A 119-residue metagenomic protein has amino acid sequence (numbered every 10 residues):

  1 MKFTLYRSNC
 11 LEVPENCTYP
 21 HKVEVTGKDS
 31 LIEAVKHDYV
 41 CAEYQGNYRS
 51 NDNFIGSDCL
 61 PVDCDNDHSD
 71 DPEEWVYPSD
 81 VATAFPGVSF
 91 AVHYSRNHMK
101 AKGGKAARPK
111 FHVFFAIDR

Functional and structural regions predicted by a protein language model:
M1-F111, F115-R119: Signature for HUH/AEP ssDNA processing cores
